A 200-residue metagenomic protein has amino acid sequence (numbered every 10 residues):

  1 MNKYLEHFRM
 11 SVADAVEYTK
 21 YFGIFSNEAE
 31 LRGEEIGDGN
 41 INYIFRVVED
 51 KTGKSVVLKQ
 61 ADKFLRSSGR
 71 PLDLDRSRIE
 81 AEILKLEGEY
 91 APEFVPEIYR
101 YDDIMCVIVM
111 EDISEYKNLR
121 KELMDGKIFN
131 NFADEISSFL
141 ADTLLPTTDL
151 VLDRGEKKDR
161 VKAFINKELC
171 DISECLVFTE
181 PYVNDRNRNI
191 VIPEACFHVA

Functional and structural regions predicted by a protein language model:
M1-C106: Conserved NTP-binding catalytic cores of kinases and kinase-like/nucleotidyltransferase enzymes across multiple kinase
K54, Y116-R120: Short, charged/polar, Gly/Pro-enriched secondary-structure boundary elements
D62, I113-S114, Y182: Short, flexible active-site-adjacent loop segments at beta-strand->alpha-helix junctions, enriched in small/polar
E80-L84, A133-L144: Short, hydrophobic/amphipathic alpha-helical packing segments that form internal helix faces or helix-helix interfaces
G88, L144-T148: Protein kinase-like catalytic domain
D102-D103, D112-I113, G155-K158: Short, well-ordered beta-to-alpha junction loops that form the rim of enzyme active sites and present histidine/acidic
I108-Y116: Short pocket-lining segment of the protein kinase catalytic domain that shapes the ATP-binding cleft
R120-S138, T148-A200: ATP-dependent phospho-/nucleotidyl transfer catalytic cores
